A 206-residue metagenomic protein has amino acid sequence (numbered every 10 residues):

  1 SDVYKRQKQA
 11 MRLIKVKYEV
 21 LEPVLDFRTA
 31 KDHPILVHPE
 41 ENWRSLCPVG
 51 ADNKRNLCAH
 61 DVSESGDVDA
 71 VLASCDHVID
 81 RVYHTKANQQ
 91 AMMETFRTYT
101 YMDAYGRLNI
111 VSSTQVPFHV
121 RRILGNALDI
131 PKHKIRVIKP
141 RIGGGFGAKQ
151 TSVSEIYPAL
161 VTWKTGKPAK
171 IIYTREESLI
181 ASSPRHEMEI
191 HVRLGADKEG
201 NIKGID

Functional and structural regions predicted by a protein language model:
S1-D206: Structural alpha/beta core scaffold segments of enzyme domains
